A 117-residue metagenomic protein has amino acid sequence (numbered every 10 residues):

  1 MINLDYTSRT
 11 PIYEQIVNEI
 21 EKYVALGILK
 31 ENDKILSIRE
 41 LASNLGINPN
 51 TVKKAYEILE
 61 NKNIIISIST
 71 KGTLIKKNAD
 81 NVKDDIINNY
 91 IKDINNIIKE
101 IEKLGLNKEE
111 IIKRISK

Functional and structural regions predicted by a protein language model:
M1-K34, N88-K117: Extreme N-terminal segment that seeds HTH/winged-HTH DNA-binding domains in transcriptional regulators
I35, S67-I75, A79-D80: Short, Lys/Arg-rich nucleic-acid/phosphate-binding segment
I35-L45, L59: A short alpha-helical element within helix-turn-helix/winged-helix DNA-binding domains across DNA-binding proteins
E40, I75-K76, K117: Short secondary-structure capping/turn micro-motifs that flank functional sites
K62: Cytosolic nucleotide-binding catalytic cores of signal-transduction proteins
N81-D85: Short, charged/polar, Gly/Pro-enriched secondary-structure boundary elements
